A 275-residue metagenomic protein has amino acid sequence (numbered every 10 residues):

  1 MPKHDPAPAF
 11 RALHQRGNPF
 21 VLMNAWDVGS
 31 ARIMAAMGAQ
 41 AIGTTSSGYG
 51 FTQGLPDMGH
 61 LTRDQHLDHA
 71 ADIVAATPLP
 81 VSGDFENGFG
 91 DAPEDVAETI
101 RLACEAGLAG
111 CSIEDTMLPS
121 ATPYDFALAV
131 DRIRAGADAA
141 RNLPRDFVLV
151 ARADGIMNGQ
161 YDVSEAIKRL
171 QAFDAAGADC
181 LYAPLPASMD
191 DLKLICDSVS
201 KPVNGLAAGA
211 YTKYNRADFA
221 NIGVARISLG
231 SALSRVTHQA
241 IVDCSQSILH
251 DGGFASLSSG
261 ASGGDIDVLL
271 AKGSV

Functional and structural regions predicted by a protein language model:
P2-L229, V236-H238: Alpha/beta enzyme core
K3, F10, S231-V275: Extended, intrinsically disordered, low-complexity segments
